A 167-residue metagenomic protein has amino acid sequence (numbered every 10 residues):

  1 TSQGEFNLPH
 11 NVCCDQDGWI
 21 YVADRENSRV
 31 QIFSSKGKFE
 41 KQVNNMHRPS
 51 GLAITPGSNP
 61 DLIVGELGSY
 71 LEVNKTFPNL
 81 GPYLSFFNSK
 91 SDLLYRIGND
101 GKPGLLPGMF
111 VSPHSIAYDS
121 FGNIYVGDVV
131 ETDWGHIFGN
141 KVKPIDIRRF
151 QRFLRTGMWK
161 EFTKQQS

Functional and structural regions predicted by a protein language model:
T1-S167: Eukaryotic scaffold repeat domains enriched in small/polar residues
